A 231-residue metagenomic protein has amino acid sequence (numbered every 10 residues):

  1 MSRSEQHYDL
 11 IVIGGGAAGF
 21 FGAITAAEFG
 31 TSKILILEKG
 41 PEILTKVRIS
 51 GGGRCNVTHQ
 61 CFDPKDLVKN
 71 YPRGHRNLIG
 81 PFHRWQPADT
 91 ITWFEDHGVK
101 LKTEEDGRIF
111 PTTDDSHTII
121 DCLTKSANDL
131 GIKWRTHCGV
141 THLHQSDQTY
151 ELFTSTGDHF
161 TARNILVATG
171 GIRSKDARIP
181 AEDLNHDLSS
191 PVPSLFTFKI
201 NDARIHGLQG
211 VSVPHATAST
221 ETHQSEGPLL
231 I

Functional and structural regions predicted by a protein language model:
M1-H7, T156: A short, basic/flexible loop-to-alpha-helix module at the beginning of a structural domain
Y8-I36: N-terminal Rossmann-like FAD-binding beta1-loop-alpha1 element of flavoenzymes
I13, I49, V167-A168: Redox-cofactor binding/interface segments in oxidoreductases and associated redox assembly factors
G15, K39, P193: Cofactor-binding loop segments of dinucleotide-utilizing enzymes, especially the Rossmann-like FAD- and NAD(P)+-binding
F21, T25-A26, V47, I165 (+1 more regions): Hydrophobic/aromatic ligand-binding patch that stacks against planar heteroaromatic rings of cofactors or nucleotides
S32-I34, L101, I165, L188: Hydrophobic anchor at the start of a short beta-strand that flanks the dinucleotide cofactor-binding loop
K39-I132: Conserved N-terminal/central alpha/beta ligand/cofactor-binding core
H117-I231: Predominantly flavin-linked oxidoreductase catalytic cores and closely associated redox partners
